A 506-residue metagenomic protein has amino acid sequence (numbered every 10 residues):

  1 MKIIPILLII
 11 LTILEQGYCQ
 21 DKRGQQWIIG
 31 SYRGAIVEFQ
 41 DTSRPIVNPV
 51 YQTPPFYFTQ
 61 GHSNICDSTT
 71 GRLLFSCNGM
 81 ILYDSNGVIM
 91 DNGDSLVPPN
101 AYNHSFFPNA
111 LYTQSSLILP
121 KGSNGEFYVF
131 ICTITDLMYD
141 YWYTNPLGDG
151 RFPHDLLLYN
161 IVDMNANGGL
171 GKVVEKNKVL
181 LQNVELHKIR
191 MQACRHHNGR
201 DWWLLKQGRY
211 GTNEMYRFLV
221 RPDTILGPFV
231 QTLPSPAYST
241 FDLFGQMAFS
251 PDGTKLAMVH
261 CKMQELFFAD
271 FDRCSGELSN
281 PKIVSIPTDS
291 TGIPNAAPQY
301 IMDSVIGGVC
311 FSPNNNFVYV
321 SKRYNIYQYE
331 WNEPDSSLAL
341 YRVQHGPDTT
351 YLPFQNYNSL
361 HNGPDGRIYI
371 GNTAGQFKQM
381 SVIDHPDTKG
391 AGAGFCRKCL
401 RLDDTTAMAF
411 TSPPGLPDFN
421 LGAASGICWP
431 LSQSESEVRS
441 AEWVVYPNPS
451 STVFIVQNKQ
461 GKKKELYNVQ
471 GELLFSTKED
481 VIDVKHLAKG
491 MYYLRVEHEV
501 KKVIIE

Functional and structural regions predicted by a protein language model:
M1-Q25, K255, S290-G292, S304-G307 (+5 more regions): Bacterial Sec-dependent N-terminal signal peptides
I3-I10, P417, K462, D483: Terminal low-complexity, poorly structured segments
I6-I9, G17, P54, D149 (+5 more regions): Generic marker of residues within folded, mature protein domains
E15, C19, V343, V456-K459 (+1 more regions): Intrinsically disordered, low-complexity regions enriched in polar/acidic and amide residues
Q20-Q433: Beta-propeller fold recognition
E437-Y446, S450-E506: C-terminal outer-membrane/trafficking sorting elements
